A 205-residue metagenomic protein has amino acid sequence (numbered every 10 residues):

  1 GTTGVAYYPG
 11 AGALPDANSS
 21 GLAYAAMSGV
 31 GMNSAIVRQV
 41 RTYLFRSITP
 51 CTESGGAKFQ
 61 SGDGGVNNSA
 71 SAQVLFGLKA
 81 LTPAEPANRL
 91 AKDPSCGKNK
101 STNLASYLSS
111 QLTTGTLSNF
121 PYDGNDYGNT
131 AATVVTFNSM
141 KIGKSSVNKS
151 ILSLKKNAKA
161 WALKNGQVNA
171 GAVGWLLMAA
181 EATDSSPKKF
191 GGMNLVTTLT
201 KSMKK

Functional and structural regions predicted by a protein language model:
G1-R38, E53-A87, S118-S145, L163-F190 (+1 more regions): An alpha-helical repeat/solenoid feature that recognizes helix-turn-helix modules
G1-Y7, A35-K58, D93-L117, S145-G166 (+1 more regions): Long, well-ordered core segments of solenoidal/helical folds
E85-R89, D93-S95: Non-catalytic propeptide/linker segments at domain boundaries
